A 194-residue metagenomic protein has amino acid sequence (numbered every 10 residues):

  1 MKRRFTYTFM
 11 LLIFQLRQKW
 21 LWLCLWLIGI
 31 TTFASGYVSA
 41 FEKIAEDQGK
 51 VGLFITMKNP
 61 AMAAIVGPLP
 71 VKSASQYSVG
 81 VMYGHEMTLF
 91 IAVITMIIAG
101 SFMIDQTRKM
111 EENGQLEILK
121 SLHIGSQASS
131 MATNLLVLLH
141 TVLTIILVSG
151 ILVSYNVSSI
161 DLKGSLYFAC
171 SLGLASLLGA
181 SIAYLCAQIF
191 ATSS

Functional and structural regions predicted by a protein language model:
M1-T31, A191: Aromatic- and glycine-rich beta-strand/loop motifs that create alpha-glucan
K19-L27, M110, S126-Y155: Selective transmembrane-helix segments that form parts of the transport pathway or gating/packing helices in multipass
W20-A64, F90-I98, S194: Hydrophobic alpha-helical transmembrane segments of multi-pass membrane transport/permease proteins
F54-G84: Interfacial loop/helix-cap signal at membrane boundaries in integral membrane proteins
Y83-R108, V148: Long, hydrophobic alpha-helical segments
G100-L122: Transmembrane helix boundary and interhelical loop/hinge segments in multi-pass membrane proteins
N113, S121-A128, A191-T192: Juxtamembrane helix-boundary/capping and inter-helix hinge elements in multi-pass membrane proteins
L135-A191: Secretory targeting signals
